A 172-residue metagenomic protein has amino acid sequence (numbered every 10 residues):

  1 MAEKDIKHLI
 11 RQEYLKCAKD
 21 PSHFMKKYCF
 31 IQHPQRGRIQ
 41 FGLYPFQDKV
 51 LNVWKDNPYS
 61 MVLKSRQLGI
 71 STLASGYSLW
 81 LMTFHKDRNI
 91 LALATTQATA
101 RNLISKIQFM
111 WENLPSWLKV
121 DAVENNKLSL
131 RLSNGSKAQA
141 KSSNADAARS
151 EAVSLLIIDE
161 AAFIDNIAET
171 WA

Functional and structural regions predicted by a protein language model:
A2-A172: Phosphate/NTP-binding elements of NTP-utilizing enzymes
